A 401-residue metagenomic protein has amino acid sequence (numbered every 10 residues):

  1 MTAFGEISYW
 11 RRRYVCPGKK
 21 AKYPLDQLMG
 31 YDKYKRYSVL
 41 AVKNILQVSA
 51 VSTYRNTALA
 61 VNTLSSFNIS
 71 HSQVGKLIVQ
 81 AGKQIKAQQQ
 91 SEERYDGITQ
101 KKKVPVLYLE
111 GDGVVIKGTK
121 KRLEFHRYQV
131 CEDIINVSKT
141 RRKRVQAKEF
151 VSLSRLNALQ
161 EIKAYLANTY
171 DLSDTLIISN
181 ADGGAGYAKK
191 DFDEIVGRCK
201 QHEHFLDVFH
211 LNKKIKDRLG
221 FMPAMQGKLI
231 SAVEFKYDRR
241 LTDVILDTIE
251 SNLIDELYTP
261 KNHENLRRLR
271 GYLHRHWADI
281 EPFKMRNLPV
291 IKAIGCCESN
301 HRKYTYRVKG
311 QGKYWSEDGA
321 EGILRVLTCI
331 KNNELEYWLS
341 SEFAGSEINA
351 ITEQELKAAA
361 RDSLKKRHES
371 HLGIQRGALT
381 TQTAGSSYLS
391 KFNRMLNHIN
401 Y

Functional and structural regions predicted by a protein language model:
M1-R11: N-terminal juxtadomain amphipathic helix that follows a signal peptide/anchor or precedes a small N-terminal auxiliary
Y14-Y401: Catalytic center-proximal scaffold of phosphoryl-transfer enzymes
